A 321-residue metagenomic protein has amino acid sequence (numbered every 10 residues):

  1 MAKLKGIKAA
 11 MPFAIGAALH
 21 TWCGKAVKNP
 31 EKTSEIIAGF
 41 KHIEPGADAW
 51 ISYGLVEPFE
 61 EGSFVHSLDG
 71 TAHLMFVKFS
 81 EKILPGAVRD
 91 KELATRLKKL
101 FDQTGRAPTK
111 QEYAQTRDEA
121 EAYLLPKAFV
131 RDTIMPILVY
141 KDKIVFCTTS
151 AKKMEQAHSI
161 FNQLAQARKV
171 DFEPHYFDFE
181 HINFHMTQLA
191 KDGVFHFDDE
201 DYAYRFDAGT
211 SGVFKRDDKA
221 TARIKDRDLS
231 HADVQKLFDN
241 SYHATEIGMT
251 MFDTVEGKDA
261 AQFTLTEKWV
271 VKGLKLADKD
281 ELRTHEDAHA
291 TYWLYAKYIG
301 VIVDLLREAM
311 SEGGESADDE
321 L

Functional and structural regions predicted by a protein language model:
M1-L321: Intrinsically disordered, low-complexity, charge-rich terminal extensions of nucleic-acid-associated complexes
